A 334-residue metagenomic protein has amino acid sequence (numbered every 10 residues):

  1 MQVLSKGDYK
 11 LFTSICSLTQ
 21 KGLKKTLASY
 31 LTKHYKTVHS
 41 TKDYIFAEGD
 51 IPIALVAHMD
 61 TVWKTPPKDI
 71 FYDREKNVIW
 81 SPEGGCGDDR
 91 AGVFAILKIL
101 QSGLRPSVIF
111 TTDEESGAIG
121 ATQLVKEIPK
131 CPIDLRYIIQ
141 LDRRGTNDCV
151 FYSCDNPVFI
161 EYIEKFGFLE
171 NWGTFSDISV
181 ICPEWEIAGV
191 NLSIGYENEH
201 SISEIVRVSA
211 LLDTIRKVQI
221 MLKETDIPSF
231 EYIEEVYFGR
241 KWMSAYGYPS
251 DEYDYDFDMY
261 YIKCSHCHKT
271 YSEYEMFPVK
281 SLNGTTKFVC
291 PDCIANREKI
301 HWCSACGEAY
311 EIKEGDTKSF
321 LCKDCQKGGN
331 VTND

Functional and structural regions predicted by a protein language model:
L4-I51: A non-catalytic alpha/beta surface segment that caps or lines the substrate-entry region of metallo-dependent hydrolase
T37-H39, A47-R105: Active-site metal-coordination/substrate-binding segment of hydrolases, especially metallo-dependent peptidases
I53, L169-T214: Zn-dependent metallopeptidase/amidohydrolase metal-coordination segment
E83-I163, F168-W172: Acidic/histidine-rich catalytic neighborhood of metal-dependent amide-processing enzymes
N198-D258, I262: His/Asp/Glu-rich mid-to-C-terminal helical/loop segments that flank catalytic regions of hydrolases
C264-C267, C290-C293, C303-C306, C322: Short cysteine-rich clusters marking metal-coordination/redox-active sites
E273-M276, K299-I300, I312-K313, V331-T332: Short, non-ligating residues that shape and space the ligands of small metal-coordination modules and catalytic
L282-N296, D316-G328: Cysteine-rich micro-motifs
